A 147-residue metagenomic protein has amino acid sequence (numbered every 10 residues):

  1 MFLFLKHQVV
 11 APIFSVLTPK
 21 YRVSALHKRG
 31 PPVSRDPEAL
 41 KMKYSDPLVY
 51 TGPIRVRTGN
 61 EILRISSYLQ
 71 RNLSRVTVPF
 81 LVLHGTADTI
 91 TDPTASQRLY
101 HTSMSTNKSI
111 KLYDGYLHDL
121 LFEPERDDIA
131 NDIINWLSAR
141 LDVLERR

Functional and structural regions predicted by a protein language model:
M1-I54: Alpha/beta-hydrolase-fold enzymes
I54-N72: Active-site nucleophile elbow and catalytic-triad environment of alpha/beta-hydrolase enzymes
L73-V76, T102-S105: Short, conserved loop/helix-junction motifs that constitute active-site signature segments in enzyme catalytic cores
V76, V82-H84, D88: Short beta-strand/loop motif that positions the catalytic acidic residue of the alpha/beta-hydrolase fold
V78, D92-H101: Short alpha-helix in the alpha/beta-hydrolase fold that links the catalytic acid
A87-T91, D119: Acidic catalytic loop of the alpha/beta-hydrolase fold
N107-R147: Catalytic active-site module of serine/aspartate enzymes centered on a nucleophile-bearing elbow/loop
